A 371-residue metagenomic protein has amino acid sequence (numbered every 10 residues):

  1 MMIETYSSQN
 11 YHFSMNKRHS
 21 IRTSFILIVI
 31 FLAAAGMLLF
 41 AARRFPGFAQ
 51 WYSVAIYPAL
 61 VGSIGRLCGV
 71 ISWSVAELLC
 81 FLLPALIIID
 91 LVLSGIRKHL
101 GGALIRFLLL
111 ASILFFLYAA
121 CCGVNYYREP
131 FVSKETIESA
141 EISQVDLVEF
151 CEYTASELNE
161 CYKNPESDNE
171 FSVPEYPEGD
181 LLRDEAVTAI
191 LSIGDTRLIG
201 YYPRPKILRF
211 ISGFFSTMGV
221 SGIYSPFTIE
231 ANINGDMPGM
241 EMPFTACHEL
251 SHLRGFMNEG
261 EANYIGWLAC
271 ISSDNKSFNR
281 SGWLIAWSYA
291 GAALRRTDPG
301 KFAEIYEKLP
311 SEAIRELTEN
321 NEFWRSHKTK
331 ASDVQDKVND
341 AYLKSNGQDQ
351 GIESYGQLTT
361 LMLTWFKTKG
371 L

Functional and structural regions predicted by a protein language model:
H19-F25, R97-L108: Membrane-interfacial entry segments at the cytosolic side of transmembrane helices
L32-L93: Membrane-embedded alpha-helical segments of integral membrane proteins
S72, F244-F256, G260-N263, W267: Active-site recognition of the HExxH zinc-binding catalytic motif
I88-I89, L100-V132: Transmembrane alpha-helices and immediately adjacent membrane-cytoplasm interface residues in multi-pass integral
V124-I190, D195: Membrane-interface segments at or immediately adjacent to transmembrane helices that form the boundary between
L147, T154, M257-F302: Post-HExxH zinc-binding segment in Zn-dependent metallohydrolases
S167-G235, G239: Auxiliary, metal-adjacent structural segments of Zn-dependent hydrolase domains
E312-L371: Pan-zinc metallopeptidase signature
